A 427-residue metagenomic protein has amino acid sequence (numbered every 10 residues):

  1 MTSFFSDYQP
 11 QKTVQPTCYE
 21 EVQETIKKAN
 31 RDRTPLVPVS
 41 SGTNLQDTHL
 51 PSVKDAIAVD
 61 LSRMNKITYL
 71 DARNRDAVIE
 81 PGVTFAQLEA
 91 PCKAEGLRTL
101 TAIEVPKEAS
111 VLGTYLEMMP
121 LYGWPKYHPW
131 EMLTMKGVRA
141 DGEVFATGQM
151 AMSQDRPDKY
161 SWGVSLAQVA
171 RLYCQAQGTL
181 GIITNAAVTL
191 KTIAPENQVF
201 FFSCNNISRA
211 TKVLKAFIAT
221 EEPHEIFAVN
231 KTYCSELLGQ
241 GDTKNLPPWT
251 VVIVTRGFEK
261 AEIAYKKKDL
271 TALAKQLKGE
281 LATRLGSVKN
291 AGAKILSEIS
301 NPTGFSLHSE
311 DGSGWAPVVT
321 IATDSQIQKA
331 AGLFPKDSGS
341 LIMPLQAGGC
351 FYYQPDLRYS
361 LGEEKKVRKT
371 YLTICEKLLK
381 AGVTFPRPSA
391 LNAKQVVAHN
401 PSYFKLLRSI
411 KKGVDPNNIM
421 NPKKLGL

Functional and structural regions predicted by a protein language model:
T2-M64: Glycine-rich N-terminal segment of FAD-binding domains in flavoprotein oxidoreductases, spanning the beta-loop-helix
F5-S6, H49-A86, G123-W124, L190: Glycine-/small-residue-rich beta-strand-loop submotif within the FAD-binding core of flavoenzymes
Y8, D47-A56, D60-S62, L273-L427: Conserved glycine-rich FAD pyrophosphate-binding loop
Q15-P16, L36-S40, D47, V59-L61 (+9 more regions): General beta-strand structural signal in soluble alpha/beta enzymes
E21-E24, Q87, I207-V213, E259-K268 (+2 more regions): Short, conserved charged micro-motifs
I67-L70, P81, F85-K212: FAD-binding subdomain of flavoenzyme oxidoreductases
N197, S203-R209, T243-L281: A conserved active-site cap/scaffold subdomain adjacent to cofactor or substrate pockets
R209-L238, D324-K336, V367-C375: Short amphipathic alpha-helix segments
